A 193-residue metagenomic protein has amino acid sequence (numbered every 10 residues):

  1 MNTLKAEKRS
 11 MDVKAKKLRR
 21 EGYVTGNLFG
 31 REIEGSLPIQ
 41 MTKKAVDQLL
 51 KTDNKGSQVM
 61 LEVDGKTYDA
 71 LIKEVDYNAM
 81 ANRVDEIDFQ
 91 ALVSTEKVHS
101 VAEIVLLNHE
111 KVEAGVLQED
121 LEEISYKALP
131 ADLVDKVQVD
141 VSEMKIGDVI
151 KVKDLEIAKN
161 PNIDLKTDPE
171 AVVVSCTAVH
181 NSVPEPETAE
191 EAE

Functional and structural regions predicted by a protein language model:
M1-E193: Acidic, negatively charged sequence tracts
